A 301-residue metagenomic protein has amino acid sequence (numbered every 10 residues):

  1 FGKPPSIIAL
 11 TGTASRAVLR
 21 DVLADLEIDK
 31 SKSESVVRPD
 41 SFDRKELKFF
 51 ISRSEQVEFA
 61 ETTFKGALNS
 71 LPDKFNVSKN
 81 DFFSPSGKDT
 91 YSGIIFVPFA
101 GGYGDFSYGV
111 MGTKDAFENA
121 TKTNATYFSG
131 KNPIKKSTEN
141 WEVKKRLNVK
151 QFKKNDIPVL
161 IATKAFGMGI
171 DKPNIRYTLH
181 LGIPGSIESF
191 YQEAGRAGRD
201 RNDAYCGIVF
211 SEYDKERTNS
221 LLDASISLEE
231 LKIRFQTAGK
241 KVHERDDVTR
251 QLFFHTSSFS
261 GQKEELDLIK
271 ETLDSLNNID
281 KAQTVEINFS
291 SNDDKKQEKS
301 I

Functional and structural regions predicted by a protein language model:
F1-P39: Post-DEXD/H (motif II) to motif III coupling segment of the RecA-like Helicase ATP-binding lobe
I7, E34-V37, F49, N124-Y127 (+1 more regions): Conserved beta-strand scaffold positions in the cores of enzyme catalytic domains, especially in NTP/NDP-utilizing
L10, D43, A162-K164: A secondary-structure boundary/capping signal
R20-D21, F50, N219-S220: Short, well-ordered secondary-structure micro-motifs
D40-F42, S129-G130: A short hydrophobic beta-strand->loop->alpha-helix junction that borders the nucleotide-binding pocket of P-loop NTPases
R44-T62: Inter-lobe coupling/hinge segments of SF2-like helicase ATPases
F59-T63, A67-V159, K164-F166, I170-I301: C-terminal helicase lobe
